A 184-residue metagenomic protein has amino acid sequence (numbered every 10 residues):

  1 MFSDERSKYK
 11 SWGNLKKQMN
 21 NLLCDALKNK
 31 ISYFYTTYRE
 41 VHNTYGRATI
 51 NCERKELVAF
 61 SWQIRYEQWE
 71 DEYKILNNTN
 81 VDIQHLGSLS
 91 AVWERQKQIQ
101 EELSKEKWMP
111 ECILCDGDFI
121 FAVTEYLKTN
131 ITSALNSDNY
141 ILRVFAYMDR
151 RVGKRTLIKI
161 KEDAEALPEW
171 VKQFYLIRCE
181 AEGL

Functional and structural regions predicted by a protein language model:
M1-L184: Alpha-helical scaffold segments
